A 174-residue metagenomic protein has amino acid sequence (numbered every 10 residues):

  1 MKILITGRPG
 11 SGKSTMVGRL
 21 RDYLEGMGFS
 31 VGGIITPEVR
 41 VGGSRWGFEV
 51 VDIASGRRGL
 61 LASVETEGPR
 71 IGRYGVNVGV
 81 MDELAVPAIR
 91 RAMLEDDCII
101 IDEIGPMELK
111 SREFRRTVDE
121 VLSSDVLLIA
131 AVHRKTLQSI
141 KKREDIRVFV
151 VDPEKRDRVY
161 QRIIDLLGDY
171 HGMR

Functional and structural regions predicted by a protein language model:
K2: Walker A (P-loop) ATP-phosphate-binding motif of ABC ATPase nucleotide-binding domains
I5: Hydrophobic anchor at the beta1->P-loop junction of P-loop NTPases
P9: The conserved Walker
K13: Conserved lysine of the Walker
M16, L20: Hydrophobic positions on the alpha1 helix immediately C-terminal to the Walker A/P-loop
R21-G72, V76: N-terminal phosphate/diphosphate-binding loop that engages ATP/GTP or pyrophosphate donors across diverse enzyme folds
P69-E120: Phosphate-binding/switch loop-helix module in NTP-utilizing enzymes
I89-R90, I104-R174: Replace "adjacent to P-loop NTPase cores in ATP/GTP-dependent enzymes" with "adjacent to NTP-binding cores
